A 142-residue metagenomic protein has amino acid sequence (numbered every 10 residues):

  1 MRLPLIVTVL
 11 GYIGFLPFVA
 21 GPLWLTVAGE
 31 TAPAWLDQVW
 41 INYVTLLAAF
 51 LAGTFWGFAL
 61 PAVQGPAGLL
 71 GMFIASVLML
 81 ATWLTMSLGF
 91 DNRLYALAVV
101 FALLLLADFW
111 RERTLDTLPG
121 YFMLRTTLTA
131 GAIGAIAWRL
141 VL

Functional and structural regions predicted by a protein language model:
R2, T31-D37, G53-G65, L88 (+1 more regions): Short juxtamembrane and helix-loop transition motifs at transmembrane-helix boundaries in membrane proteins
L5-T26, T129-A135: The first (N-terminal) embedded transmembrane alpha-helix
V7-G14, P66-A75, A96, G120-L128: Cytoplasmic-side transmembrane-helix entry/capping segments in multi-pass membrane proteins
P17-V19, M72-W83, L124-R139: Small-residue-rich segments of transmembrane alpha-helices in multi-pass membrane proteins, especially helix faces
Q38-F58, L103-L104: Hydrophobic, membrane-facing alpha-helical anchors
F55-L84: Helix-adjacent hinge/juxtasegments
M86-L103: Transmembrane helix-loop-helix
A107-G131: Interfacial loop-to-transmembrane junctions
